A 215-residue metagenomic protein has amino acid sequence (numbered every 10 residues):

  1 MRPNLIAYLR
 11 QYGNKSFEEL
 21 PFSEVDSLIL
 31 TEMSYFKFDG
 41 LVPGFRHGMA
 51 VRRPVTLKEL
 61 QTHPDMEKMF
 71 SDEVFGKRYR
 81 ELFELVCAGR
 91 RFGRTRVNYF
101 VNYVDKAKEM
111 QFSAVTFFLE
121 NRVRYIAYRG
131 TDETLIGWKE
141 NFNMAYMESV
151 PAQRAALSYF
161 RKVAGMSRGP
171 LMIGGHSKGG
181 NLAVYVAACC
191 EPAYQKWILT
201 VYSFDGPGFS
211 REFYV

Functional and structural regions predicted by a protein language model:
M1-K77: N-terminal low-complexity, Ser/Thr- and acidic-residue-enriched intrinsically disordered segments
T62-L171, P192-I198: A conserved cap/lid and substrate-binding interface adjacent to the catalytic center of lipid-processing enzymes
I126, H176, V201: Divalent metal-coordination and catalytic microenvironments
G174-G179, A183: Gly/Ala-rich beta-loop-alpha elbow adjacent to hydrolase catalytic centers
A183-P192: Short glycine-enriched nucleophile-adjacent loop and the immediately C-terminal alpha-helix near the catalytic center
T200-S210: Active-site nucleophile loop of the alpha/beta-hydrolase fold
E212-V215: Short, intrinsically disordered, charge-balanced linker/junction segments flanking boundaries in proteins
